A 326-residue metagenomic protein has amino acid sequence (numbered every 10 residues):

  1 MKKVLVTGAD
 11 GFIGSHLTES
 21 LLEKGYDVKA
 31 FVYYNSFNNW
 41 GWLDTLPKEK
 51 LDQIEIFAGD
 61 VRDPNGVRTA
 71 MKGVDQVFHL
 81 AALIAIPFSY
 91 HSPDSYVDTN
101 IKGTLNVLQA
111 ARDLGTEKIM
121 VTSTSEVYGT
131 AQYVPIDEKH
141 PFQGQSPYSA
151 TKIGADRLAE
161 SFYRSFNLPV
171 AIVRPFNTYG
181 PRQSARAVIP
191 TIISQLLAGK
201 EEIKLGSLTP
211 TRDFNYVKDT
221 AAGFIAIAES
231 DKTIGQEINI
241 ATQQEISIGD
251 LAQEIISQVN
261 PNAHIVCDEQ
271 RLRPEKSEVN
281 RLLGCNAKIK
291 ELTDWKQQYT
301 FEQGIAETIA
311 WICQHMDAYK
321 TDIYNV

Functional and structural regions predicted by a protein language model:
M1-T178, I248, Y299, A310-H315 (+1 more regions): N-terminal Rossmann-like NAD(P)+-binding domain of SDR-like oxidoreductases, especially those catalyzing
L17, I192, A221-A228, A252-I255 (+2 more regions): Hydrophobic "lid"/C-terminal helical patch of Rossmann-like NAD(P)-dependent dehydrogenase/epimerase domains
K48-I54, F166-P169, I193-K204, S230 (+2 more regions): A short C-terminal helix-loop "cap" of Rossmann-like NAD(P)-dependent dehydrogenase/epimerase domains
I153, T178-T191, A198-E201, V217-K218 (+3 more regions): Glycine/proline-rich active-site loop of Rossmann-fold NAD(P)-dependent oxidoreductases
P181-R186, T209-A221, E237-S257, R273 (+3 more regions): Substrate-binding strand-loop-helix patch in Rossmann-like NAD(P)-dependent oxidoreductase/epimerase domains
S207, Q236-I238, S247-A252, N260-R281 (+2 more regions): C-terminal "lid/loop" region of Rossmann-like NAD(P)-dependent oxidoreductases
A228-K232, V259, I312-M316: Short, hydrophobic alpha-helical segments
L283-V326: C-terminal amphipathic/interface module of NAD(P)-dependent oxidoreductases and related NAD-binding regulators
